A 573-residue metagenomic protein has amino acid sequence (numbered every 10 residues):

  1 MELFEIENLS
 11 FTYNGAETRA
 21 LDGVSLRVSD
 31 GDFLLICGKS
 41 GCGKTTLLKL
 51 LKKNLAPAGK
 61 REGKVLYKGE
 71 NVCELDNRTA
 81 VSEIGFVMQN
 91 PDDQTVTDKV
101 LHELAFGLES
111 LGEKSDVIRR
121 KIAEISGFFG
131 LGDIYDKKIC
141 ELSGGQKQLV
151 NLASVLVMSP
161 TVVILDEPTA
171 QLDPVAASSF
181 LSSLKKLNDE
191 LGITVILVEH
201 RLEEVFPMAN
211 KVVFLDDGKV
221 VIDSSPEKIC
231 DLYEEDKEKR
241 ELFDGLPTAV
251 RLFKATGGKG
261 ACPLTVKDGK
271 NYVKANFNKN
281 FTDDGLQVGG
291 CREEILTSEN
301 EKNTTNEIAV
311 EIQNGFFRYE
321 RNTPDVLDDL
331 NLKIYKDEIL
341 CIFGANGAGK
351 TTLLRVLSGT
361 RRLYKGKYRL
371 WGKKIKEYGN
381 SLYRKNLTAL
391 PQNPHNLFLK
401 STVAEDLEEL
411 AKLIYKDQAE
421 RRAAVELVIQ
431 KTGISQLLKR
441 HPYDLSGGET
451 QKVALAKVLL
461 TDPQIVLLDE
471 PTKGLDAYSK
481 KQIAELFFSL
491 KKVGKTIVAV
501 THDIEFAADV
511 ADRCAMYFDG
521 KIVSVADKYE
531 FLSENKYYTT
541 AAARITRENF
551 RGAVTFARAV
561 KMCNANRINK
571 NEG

Functional and structural regions predicted by a protein language model:
K52, S358: Helix-to-loop junction immediately C-terminal to a conserved catalytic motif
K60-N71, G366-K374, Y383-R384: Conserved ABC transporter NBD signature motif
D116-I134, E408, A419-L437: Conserved ABC ATPase "signature" region
K138-L142, H441-L445, E449: Conserved ABC ATPase signature
V163-D166, V466-D469: Catalytic Walker B motif of ABC-type/P-loop ATPase nucleotide-binding domains
E199-H200, T501-H502: H-loop/switch region of ABC-family ATPase nucleotide-binding domains
E235-K302, N306, Y538-G573: ABC ATPase nucleotide-binding domains
